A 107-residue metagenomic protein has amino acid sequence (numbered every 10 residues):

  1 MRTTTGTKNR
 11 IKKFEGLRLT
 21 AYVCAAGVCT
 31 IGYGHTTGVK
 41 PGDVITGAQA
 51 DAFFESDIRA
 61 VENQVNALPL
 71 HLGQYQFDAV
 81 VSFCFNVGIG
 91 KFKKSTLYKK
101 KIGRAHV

Functional and structural regions predicted by a protein language model:
M1-R104: Cell-wall polysaccharide-cleaving catalytic domain and substrate-binding groove, primarily in peptidoglycan/chitin
